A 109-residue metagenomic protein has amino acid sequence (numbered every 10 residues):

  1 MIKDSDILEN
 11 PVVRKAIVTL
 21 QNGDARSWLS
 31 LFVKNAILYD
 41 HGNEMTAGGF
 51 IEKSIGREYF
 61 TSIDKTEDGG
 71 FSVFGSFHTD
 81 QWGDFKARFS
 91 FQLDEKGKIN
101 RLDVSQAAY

Functional and structural regions predicted by a protein language model:
M1-N22: Short, low-complexity N-terminal intrinsically disordered segments enriched in polar/charged residues
K3, E52-Y109: A beta-strand edge to alpha-helix "cap/lid" segment located at domain peripheries
K3, K15, K34-I37, H78: A general structural-boundary detector
A25-G69: A solvent-exposed, acidic/Ser-Thr-rich amphipathic alpha-helical stretch
